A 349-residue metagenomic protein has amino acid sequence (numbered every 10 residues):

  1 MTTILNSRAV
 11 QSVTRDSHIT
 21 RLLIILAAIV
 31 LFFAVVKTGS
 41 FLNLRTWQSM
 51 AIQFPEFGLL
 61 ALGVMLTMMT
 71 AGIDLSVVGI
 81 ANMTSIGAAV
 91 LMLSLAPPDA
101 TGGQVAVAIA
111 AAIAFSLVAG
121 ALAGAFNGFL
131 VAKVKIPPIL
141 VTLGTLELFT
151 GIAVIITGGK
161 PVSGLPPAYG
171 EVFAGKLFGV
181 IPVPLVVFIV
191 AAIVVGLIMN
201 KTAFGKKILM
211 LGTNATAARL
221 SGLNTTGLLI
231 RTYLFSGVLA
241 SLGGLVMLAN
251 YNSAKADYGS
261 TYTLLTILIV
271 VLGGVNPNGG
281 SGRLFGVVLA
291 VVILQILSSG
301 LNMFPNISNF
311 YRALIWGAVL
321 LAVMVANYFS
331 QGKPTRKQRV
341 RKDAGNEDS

Functional and structural regions predicted by a protein language model:
M1-L31, L220-G227, L297-S349: Cytosolic-side transmembrane-helix boundaries in multi-pass membrane proteins
T2-A61, P97-A111, A344-S349: Membrane-interfacial amphipathic/re-entrant helices at transmembrane-helix boundaries
R8, V134, P138-K201, L228 (+3 more regions): Transmembrane helix-bundle core of multi-pass membrane transporters and related energy-transducing complexes
V30-V36, N43-P98, F129-I136, V271-S281 (+1 more regions): Single transmembrane alpha-helix segments in multi-pass membrane proteins
G39-I52, V154-I156, K160, A174-K176 (+4 more regions): Inter-helical junctions in multi-pass inner-membrane proteins, predominant in energy-converting antiporter-like
P97-L146, L289-A290: Alpha-helical transmembrane segments within multi-pass membrane transporters and channels
A108-S116, G120-N127, V180-K255: Helix-loop-helix "hairpin" substructures at the membrane interface of multi-pass membrane proteins
A240, Y251-G317: Transmembrane alpha-helical segments in multi-pass inner-membrane proteins
